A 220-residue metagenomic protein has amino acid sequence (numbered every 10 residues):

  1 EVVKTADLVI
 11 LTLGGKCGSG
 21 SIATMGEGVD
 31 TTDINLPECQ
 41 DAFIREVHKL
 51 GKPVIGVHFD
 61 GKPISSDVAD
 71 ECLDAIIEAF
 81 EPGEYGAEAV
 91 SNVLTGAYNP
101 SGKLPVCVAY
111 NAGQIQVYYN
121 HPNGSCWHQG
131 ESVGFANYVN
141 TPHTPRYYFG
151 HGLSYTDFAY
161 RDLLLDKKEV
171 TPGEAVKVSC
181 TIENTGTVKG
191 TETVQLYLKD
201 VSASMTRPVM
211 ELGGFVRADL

Functional and structural regions predicted by a protein language model:
E1-E71: Hydrophobic helix-and-loop "lid/oligomerization" segment in the mid-to-C-terminal part of catalytic domains
D7, D162-L164, D219: Acidic/proline-rich low-complexity IDRs
G26-E38, A42, E78-P82, K168-E169 (+1 more regions): Short, contiguous acidic/charged loop-to-helix segments that flank catalytic cores in large enzymes
F59-T191, Y197-K199, M205-R207: Secreted, periplasmic, or luminal enzymes acting at the cell surface/secretory milieu
S204-L220: Intrinsically disordered, low-complexity Pro/Gly/Ser/Thr-rich segments with frequent PxxP/GP/PP motifs and embedded
